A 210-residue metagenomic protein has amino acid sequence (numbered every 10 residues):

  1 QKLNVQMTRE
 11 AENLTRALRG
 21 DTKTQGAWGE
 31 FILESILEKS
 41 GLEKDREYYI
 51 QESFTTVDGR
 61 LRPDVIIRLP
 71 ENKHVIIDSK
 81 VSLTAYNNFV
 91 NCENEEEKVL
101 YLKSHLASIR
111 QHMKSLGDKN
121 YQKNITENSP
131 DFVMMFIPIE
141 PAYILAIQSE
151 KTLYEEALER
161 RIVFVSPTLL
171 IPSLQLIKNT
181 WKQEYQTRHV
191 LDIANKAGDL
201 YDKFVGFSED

Functional and structural regions predicted by a protein language model:
Q1-D210: Amphipathic, heptad-repeat alpha-helical coiled-coil/stalk segments that mediate oligomerization, tethering
